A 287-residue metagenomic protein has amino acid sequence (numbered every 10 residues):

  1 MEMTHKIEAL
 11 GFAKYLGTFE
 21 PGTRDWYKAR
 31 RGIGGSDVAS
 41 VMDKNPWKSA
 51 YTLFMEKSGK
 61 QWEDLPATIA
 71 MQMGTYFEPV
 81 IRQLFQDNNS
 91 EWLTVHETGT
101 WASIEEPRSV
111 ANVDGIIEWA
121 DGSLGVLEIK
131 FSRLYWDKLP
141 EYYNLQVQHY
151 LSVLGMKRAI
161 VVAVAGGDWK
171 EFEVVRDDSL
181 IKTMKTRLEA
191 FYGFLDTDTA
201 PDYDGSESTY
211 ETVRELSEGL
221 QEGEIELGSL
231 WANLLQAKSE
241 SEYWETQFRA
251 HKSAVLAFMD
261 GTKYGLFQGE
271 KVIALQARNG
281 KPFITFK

Functional and structural regions predicted by a protein language model:
M1-K287: Accessory terminal regions of nucleic-acid processing enzymes
